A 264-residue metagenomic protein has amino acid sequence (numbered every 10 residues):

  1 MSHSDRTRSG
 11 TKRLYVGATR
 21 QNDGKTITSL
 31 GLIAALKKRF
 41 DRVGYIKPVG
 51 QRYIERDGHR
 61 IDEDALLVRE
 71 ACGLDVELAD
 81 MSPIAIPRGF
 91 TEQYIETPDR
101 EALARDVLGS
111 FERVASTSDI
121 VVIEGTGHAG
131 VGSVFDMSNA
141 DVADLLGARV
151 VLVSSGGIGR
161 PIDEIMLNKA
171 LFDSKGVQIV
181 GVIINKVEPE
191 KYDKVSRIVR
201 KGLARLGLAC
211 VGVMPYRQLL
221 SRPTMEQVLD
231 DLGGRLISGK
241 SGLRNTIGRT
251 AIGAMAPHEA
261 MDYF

Functional and structural regions predicted by a protein language model:
S2-R8, A170-F264: C-terminal lobe/tail of nucleotide-utilizing enzymes
S9-K12, R39-V43, S116-D119, L146-R149 (+2 more regions): Short coil/turn connectors at secondary-structure junctions
K12-D106, S110-R113, V199-G202: N-terminal phosphate/diphosphate-binding loop that engages ATP/GTP or pyrophosphate donors across diverse enzyme folds
R13, I86-I95, V122-G125, L145-V153 (+2 more regions): Gly-rich Lys/Arg/Thr-decorated short loops/hinges at beta-loop-alpha junctions or inter-strand turns that position
R13, L108-G125, T250-F264: P-loop NTP-binding module
T19, P48-Q51, T126-H128, S155-I158 (+3 more regions): Short, ordered loop/turn segments at secondary-structure junctions
T91-V134, A140-D144: Phosphate-binding/switch loop-helix module in NTP-utilizing enzymes
G125-L208: Conserved catalytic-core segment of NTP-binding enzymes
